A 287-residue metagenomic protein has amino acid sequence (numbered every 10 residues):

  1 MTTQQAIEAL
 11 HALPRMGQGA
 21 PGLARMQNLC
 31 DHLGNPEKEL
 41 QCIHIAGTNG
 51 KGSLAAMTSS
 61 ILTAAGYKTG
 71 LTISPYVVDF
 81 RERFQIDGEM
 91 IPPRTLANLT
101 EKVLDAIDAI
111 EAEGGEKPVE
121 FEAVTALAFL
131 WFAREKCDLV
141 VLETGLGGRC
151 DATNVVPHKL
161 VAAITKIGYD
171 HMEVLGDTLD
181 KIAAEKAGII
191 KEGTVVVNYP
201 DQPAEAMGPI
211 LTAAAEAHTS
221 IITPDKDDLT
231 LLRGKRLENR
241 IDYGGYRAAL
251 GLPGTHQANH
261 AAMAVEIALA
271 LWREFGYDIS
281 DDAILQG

Functional and structural regions predicted by a protein language model:
M1-N49, S53-K68, V77-D79, K136 (+3 more regions): N-terminal leader/targeting and accessory segments in enzymes
M1-P21, G88, V140-L146, A162-V174: N-terminal-biased segments
Q4, G19-L23, G52, M90-P93 (+9 more regions): Electropositive phosphate-/nucleotide-binding environments in soluble metabolic enzymes
Q4-E8, A12, N28-D31, G66 (+6 more regions): Replace "anionic and nucleotidyl ligands
L23, Q27-E39, A64-P157, E173-L175: ATP-dependent carboxylate-amine ligase catalytic core
T58, L62, T125-F132, A261-L271: Buried hydrophobic packing segments
E111, E135-T144, K159-G251, N259-L285: Acidic, Mg2+-coordinating active-site environments of NTP-dependent enzymes
D151-N154, K186, T255: A generic local secondary-structure boundary/capping motif
